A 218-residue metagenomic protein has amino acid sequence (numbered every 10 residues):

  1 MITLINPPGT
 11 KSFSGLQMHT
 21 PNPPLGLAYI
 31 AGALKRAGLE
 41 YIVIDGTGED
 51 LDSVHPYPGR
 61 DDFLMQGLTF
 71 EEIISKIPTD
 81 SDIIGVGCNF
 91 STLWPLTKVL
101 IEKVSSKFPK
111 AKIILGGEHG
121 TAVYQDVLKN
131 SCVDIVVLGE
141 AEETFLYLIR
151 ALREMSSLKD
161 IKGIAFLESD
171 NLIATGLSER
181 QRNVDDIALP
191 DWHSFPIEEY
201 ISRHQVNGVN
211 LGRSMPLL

Functional and structural regions predicted by a protein language model:
M1-I2, E40, R213-P216: Residues that mark the start of a beta-strand
I2-P21, K112: Short glycine-rich His-centered loop
T10, Q181, H193-F195: Active-site/binding-pocket entry motifs
H19-P23, F90-L93: Aromatic-acidic/polar surface patches that form glycan- and anion
T20-K35: Short catalytic helix/loop segments, enriched in acidic residues and glycine and frequently bearing histidine
P24, I161, R213-S214: A structure-centric signal for secondary-structure junctions around beta-strands
A33-N183: Glycine-rich beta-alpha loop elements in corrinoid/cobalamin-binding modules across cobalamin-dependent enzymes
D185-D186, P190-L218: Radical SAM [4Fe-4S] cluster-binding motif and immediate context
